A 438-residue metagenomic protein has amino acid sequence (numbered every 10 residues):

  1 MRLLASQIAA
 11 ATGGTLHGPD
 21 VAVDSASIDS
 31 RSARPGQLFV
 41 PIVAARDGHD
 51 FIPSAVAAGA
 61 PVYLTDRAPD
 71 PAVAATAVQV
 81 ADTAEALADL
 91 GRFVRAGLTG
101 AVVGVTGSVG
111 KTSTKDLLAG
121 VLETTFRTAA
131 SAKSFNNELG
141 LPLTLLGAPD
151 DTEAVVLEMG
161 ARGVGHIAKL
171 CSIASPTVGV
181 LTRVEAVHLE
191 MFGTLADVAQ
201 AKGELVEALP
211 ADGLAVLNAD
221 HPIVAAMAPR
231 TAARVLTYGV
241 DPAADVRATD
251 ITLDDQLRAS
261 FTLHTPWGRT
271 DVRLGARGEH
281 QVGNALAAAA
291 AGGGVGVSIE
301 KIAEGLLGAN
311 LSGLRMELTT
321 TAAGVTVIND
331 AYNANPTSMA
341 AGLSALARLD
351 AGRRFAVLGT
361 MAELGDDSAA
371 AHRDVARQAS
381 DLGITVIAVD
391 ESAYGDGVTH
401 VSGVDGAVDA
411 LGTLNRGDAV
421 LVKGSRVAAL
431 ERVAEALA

Functional and structural regions predicted by a protein language model:
M1-D89, F93, A347-G352, R377-E391 (+2 more regions): N-terminal leader/targeting and accessory segments in enzymes
I8, Q37, A55, L90 (+15 more regions): Residue-level signal for inorganic ion chemistry
V43-R46, L311-L314, Y332-H400, S425: Active-site beta-alpha connecting loops in nucleotide-dependent enzymes
I52-P53, I167, K202, V206 (+2 more regions): Generic hydrophobic/aromatic pocket-lining and core-packing "Φ" positions
P69-V73, V180-T326, A351-G352, A376-V398: Acidic, Mg2+-coordinating active-site environments of NTP-dependent enzymes
A86-A219, A225-T231, A436: Phosphate-binding loop of NTP-binding sites
V105, K111, G313-L318, V427-V433: ATP-dependent carboxylate/acyl-activation modules
A407-L414: Short amphipathic alpha-helix with an adjacent loop that forms part of the alpha/beta core around
